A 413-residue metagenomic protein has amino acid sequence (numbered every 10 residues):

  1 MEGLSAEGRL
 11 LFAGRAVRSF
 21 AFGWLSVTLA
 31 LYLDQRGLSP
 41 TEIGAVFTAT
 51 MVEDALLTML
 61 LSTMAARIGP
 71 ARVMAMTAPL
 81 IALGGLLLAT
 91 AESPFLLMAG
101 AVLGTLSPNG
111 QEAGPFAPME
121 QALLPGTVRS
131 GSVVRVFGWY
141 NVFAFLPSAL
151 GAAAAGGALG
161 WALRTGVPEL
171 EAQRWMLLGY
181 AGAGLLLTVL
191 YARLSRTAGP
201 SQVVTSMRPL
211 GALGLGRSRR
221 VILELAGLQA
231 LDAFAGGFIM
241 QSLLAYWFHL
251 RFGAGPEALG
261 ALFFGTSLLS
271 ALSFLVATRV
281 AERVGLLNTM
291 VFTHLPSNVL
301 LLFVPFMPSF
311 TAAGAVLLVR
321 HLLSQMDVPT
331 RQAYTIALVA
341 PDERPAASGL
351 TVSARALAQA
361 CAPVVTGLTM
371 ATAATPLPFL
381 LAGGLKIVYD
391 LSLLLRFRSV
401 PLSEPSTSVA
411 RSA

Functional and structural regions predicted by a protein language model:
E2-A55, V221-F263: Helix-loop boundary and gating motifs at the non-cytosolic
A16, G84, P94-P115, A312-M326: Hydrophobic core of transmembrane alpha-helices in multi-pass small-molecule transporters, especially MFS/SLC-type
A30-L31, Q35, L150-E171, L250-R251 (+1 more regions): Transmembrane alpha-helix termini and helix-breaking/packing motifs in multi-pass membrane transporters
A45-T63, F264-V276: Central cavity-lining transmembrane alpha-helices of secondary-active solute carriers, predominantly the Major
L56-E92: Conserved MFS/SLC helix-loop-helix module at the cytosolic interface between two early adjacent transmembrane helices
L57-P70, L159, S273-L286, M370: Helix-to-loop junctions at the C-terminal end of transmembrane segments in multipass secondary transporters
R72-L87, N288-F303, G383: Structural signature of the two symmetry-related core transmembrane helices
A155, L159, A181-Q202, Y389-F397: C-terminal membrane-cytosol helix-exit motif in multi-pass small-molecule transporters
